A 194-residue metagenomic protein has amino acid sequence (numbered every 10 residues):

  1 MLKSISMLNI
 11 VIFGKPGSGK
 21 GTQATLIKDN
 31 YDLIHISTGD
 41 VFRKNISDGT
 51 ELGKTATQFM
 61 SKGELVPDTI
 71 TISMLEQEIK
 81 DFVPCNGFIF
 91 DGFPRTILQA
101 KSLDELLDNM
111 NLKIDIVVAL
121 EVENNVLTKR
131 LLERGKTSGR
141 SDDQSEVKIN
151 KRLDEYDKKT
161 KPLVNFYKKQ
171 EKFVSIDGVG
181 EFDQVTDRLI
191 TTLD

Functional and structural regions predicted by a protein language model:
M1-D194: Glycine-rich phosphate-binding loop of ATP-dependent small-molecule kinases
